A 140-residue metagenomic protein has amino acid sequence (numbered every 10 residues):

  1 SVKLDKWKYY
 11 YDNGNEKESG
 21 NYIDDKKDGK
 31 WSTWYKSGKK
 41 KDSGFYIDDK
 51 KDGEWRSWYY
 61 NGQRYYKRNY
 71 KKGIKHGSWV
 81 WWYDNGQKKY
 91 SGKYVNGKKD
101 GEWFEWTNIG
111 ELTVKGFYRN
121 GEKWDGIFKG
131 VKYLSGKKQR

Functional and structural regions predicted by a protein language model:
S1-R140: Glycine/tyrosine- and acidic-biased, solvent-exposed loop/turn segments at the edges of beta-strands
